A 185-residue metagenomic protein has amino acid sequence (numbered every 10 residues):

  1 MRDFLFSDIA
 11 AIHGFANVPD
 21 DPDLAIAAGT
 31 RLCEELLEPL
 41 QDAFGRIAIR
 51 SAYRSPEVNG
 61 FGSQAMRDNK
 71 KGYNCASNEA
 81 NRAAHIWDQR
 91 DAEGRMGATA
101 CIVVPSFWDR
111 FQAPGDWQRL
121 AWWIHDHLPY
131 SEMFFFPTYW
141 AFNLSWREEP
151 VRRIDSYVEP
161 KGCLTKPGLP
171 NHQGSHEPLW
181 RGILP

Functional and structural regions predicted by a protein language model:
L5-H125: Cell-envelope/glycan interface and biosynthesis
A84-P185: Catalytic cores and adjacent binding grooves of peptidoglycan-active enzymes
